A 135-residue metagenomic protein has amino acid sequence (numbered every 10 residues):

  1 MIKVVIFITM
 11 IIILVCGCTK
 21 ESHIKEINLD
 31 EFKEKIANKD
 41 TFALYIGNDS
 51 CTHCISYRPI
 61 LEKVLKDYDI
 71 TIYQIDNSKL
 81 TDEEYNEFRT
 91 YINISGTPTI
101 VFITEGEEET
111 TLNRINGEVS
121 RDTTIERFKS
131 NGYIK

Functional and structural regions predicted by a protein language model:
M1-V4: Positively charged n-region of N-terminal signal peptides that target proteins for export
L14-G17: C-terminal motif of bacterial Sec signal peptides marking the signal peptidase cleavage site
T19-F32: Bacterial Sec signal peptide processing site at the extreme N-terminus
K33-I70: Local sequence-structure signature of Cys/Sec-based thiol-disulfide redox active-site neighborhoods
D49-T52, S78-L80, E107-E108: Solvent-exposed loop/turn segments at secondary-structure junctions within structured extracellular/periplasmic domains
D69-Y85: Thiol-based oxidoreductase modules, predominantly thioredoxin-like and allied folds used for disulfide exchange
R89-I103: Structural micro-motif
V101-K135: Non-catalytic, surface beta->alpha helical segment in thiol-disulfide oxidoreductase systems
